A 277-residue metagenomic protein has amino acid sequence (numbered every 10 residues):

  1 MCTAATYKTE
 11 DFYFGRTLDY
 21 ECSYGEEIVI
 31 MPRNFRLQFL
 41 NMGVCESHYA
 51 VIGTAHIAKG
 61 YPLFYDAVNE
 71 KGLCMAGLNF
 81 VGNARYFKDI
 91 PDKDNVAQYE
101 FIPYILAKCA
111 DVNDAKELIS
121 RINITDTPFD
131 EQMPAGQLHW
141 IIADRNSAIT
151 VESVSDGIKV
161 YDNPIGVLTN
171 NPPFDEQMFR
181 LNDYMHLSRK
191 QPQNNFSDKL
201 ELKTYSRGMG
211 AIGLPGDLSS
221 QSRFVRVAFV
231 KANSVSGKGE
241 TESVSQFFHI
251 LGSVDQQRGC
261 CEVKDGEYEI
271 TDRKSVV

Functional and structural regions predicted by a protein language model:
M1-D94, R121, D126: A contiguous strand-loop segment
M1-Y13, T127-D130, A135-G136, D144-S147 (+1 more regions): C-terminus-biased signal that marks the final domain/tail of proteins
K8-D11, N69-K71, A143-S147, E152-G157 (+1 more regions): Short acidic-glycine loop/turn motifs at beta-strand connectors
S23-N41, V160-R189: A short, surface-exposed interaction/processing loop segment used at functional sites
G60, A97-Q98, N123, P134 (+1 more regions): Short, glycine/acidic-rich beta->alpha junctions
D92-P128, E240-H249: Proteins synthesized as precursors that undergo proteolytic processing into mature forms
V112, K116-E152: Aromatic- and glycine-enriched pocket-lining scaffold segments that form the walls of small-molecule binding clefts
